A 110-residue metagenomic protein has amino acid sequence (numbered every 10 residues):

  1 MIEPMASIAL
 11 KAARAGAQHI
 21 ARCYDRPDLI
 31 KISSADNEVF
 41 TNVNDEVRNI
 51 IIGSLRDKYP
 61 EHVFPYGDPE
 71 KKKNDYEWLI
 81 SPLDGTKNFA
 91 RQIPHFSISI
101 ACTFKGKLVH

Functional and structural regions predicted by a protein language model:
M1-L83: N-terminal subdomain of lithium-sensitive/metallo-dependent phosphomonoesterases centered on the IMPase/IPPase/PAP
N74-H110: DPxDG-like acidic metal-binding loop motif
